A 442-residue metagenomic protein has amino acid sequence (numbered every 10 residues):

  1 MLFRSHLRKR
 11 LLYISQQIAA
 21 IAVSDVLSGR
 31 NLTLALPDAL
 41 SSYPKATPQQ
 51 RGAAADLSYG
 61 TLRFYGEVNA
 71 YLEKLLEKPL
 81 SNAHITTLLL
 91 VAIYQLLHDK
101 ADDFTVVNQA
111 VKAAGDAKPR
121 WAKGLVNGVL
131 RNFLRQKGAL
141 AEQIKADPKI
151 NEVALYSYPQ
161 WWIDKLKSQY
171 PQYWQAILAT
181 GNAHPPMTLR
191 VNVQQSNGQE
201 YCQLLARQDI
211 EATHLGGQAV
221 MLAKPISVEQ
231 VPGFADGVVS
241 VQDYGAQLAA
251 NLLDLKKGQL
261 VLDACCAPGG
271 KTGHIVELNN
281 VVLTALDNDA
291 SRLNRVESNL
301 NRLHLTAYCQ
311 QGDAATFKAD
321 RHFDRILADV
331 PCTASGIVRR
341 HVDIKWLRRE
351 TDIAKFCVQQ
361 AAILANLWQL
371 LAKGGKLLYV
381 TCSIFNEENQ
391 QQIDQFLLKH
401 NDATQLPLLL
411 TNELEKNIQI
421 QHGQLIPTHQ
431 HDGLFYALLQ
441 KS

Functional and structural regions predicted by a protein language model:
F3-S442: S-adenosylmethionine
